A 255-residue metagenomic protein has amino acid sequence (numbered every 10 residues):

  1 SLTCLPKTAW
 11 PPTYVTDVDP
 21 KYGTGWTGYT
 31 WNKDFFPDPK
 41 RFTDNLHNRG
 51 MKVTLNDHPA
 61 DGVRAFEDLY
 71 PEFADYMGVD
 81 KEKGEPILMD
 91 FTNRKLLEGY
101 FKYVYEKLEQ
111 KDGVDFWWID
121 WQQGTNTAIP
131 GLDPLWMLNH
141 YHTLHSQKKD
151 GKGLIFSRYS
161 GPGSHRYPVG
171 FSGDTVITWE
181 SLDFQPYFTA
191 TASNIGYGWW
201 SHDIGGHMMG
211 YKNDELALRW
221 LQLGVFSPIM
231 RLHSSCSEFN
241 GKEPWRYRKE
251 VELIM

Functional and structural regions predicted by a protein language model:
S1-M255: Catalytic-domain carbohydrate-binding cleft regions of carbohydrate-active enzymes
